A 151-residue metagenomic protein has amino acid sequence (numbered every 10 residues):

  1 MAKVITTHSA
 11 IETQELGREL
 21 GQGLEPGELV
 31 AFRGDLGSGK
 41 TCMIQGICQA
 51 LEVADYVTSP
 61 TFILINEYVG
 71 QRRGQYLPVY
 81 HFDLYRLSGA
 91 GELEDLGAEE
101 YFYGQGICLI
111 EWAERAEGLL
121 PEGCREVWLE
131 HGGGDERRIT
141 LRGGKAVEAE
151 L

Functional and structural regions predicted by a protein language model:
M1-E19: N-terminal pre-Walker A segment at the start of P-loop NTPase domains
K3-V4, Q49, S88-L151: Short phosphate-coordinating micro-motif centered on Lys-Gly-acidic
G21-P26: Phosphate-binding P-loop
V30-F32: Hydrophobic anchor at the beta1->P-loop junction of P-loop NTPases
D35: P-loop (Walker A) phosphate-binding loop of NTP-binding proteins
K40: Conserved lysine of the Walker
V53-Y68: Short beta-strand-centered segment that lines the nucleotide-binding/catalytic pocket of NTP-utilizing
